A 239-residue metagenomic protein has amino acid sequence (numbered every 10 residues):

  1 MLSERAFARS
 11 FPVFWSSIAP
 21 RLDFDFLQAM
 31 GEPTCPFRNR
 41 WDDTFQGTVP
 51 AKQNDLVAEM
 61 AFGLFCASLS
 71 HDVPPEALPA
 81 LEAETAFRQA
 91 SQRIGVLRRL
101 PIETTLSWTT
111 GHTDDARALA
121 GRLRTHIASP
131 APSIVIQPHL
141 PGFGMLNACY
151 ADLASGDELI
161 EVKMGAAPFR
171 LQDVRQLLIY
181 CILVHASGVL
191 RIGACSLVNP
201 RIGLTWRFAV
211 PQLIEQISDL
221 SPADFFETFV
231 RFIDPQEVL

Functional and structural regions predicted by a protein language model:
M1-L81: Nuclease-adjacent, charged terminal/linker segments that flank catalytic cores
M1-S10, P20, A77-S133: Solvent-exposed, charged helical/coil patches that constitute nucleic-acid or partner-interaction surfaces
N39-W41, F45-V49, A128-A154: Active-site metal-binding core of divalent-cation-utilizing nuclease and nuclease-like domains
S68, I94, C181-V184: Generic structural signal for hydrophobic core residues of well-folded globular domains
I94-E103, P138-N147, D234: Short N-terminal helix-initiation segments at or just after the protein's N-terminus
G121-R124, A151, D157, L178: Internal, well-ordered alpha-helical scaffold/interface segments that support domain packing or protein-protein contacts
D152-A166: Conserved catalytic cores of phosphodiester-cleaving nucleases, focusing on short active-site segments
K163-V238: Accessory, usually C-terminal, subdomains that scaffold auxiliary metal cofactors
